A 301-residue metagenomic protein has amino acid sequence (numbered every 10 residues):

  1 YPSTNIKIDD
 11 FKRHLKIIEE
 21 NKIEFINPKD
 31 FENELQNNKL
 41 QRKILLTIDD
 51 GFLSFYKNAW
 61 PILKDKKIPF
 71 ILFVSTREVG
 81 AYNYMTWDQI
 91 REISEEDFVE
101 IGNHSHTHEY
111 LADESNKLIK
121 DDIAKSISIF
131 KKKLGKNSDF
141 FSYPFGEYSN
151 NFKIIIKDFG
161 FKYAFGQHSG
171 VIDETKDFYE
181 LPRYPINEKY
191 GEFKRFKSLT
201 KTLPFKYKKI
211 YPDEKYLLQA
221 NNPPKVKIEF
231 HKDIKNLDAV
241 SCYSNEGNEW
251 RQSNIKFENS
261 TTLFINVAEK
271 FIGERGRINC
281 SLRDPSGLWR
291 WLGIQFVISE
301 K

Functional and structural regions predicted by a protein language model:
Y1-N5, E34-I44, F52-I154, K162 (+1 more regions): Metal-dependent polysaccharide deacetylase catalytic core of the NodB/CE4 family, i.e., the active-site-bearing domain
Y1-R42, S54-K57, P61-D88, I186-K301: Terminal accessory/targeting
I23-N27, F141, Y163-A164: Short, hydrophobic beta-strand segments that form beta-sheet elements in well-ordered domains
F145, H168, E300: Active-site proximal loops enriched in glycine and acidic residues that flank catalytic Cys/His/Asp and coordinate
F161-G170: Acidic, His- and aromatic-enriched active-site or binding-groove loops in soluble protein domains that engage sugars
G170-V171, D233: Short polar/acidic secondary-structure junctions
